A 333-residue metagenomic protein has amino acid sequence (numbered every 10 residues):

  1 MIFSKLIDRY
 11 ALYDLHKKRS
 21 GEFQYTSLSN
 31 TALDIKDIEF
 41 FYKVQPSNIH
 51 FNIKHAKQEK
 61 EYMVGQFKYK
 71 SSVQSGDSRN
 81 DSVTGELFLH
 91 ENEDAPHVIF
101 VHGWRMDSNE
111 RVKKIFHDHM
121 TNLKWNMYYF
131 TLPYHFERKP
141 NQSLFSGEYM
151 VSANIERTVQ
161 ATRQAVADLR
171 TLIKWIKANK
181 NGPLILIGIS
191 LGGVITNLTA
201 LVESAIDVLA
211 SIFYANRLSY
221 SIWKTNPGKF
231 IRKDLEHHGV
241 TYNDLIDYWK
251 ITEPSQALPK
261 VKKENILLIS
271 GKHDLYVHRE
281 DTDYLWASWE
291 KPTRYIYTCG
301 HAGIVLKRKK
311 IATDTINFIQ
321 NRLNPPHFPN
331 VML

Functional and structural regions predicted by a protein language model:
M1-K68, N330-L333: N-terminal targeting or regulatory segments adjacent to alpha/beta-hydrolase or S9 domains
A95-G103: Short beta-strand element of the alpha/beta-hydrolase
R105-N109, K114-R163: Cap/lid segment of the alpha/beta-hydrolase catalytic domain
I187-G192, T196: Gly/Ala-rich beta-loop-alpha elbow adjacent to hydrolase catalytic centers
N197-Y242, I296: Hydrolase active-site cap/lid region
V261-K262, L267-S270, D274: Short beta-strand/loop motif that positions the catalytic acidic residue of the alpha/beta-hydrolase fold
L275-D281: Conserved alpha/beta-hydrolase "acid-adjacent" motif
G300-A312: Catalytic histidine-centered segment of alpha/beta-hydrolase-like enzymes
